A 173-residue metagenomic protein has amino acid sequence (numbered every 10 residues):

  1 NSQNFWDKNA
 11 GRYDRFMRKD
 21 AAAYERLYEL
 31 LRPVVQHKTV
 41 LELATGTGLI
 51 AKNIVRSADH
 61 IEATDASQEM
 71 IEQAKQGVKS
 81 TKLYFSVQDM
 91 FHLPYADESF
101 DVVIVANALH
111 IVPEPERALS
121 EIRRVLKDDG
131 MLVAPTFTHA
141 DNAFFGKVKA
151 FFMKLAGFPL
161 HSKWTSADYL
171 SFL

Functional and structural regions predicted by a protein language model:
N1-G11: N-terminal, positively charged/glycine-rich alpha-helical extensions of SAM-dependent methyltransferases
K19-K38: Conserved alpha-helix/loop element of class I SAM-dependent methyltransferases that forms part of the SAM/SAH-binding
L41, T45-H92: Class I SAM-dependent methyltransferase SAM/SAH-binding core
I104: A conserved beta-strand element that flanks and buttresses the S-adenosyl-L-methionine
N107-A108: Short catalytic micro-motifs in class I SAM-dependent methyltransferases
E116-D128: A short glycine-rich, Lys/Arg-flanked "PGG" loop and its adjoining helix->strand segment in the class I
M131-A156: Conserved class I S-adenosyl-L-methionine
H161-L173: Short alpha-helix
